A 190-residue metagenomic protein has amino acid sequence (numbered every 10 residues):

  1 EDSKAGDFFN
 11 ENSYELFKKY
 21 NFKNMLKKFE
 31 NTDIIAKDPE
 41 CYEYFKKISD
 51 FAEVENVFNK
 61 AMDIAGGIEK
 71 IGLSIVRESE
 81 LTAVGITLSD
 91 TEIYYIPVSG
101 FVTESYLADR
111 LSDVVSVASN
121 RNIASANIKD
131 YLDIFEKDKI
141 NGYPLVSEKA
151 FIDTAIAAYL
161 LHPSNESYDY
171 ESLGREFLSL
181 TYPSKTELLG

Functional and structural regions predicted by a protein language model:
D2-A118: Long, highly charged low-complexity segments
G85-G190: Active-site-proximal helix-loop-helix substrate-binding element of RNase H-like nuclease domains
